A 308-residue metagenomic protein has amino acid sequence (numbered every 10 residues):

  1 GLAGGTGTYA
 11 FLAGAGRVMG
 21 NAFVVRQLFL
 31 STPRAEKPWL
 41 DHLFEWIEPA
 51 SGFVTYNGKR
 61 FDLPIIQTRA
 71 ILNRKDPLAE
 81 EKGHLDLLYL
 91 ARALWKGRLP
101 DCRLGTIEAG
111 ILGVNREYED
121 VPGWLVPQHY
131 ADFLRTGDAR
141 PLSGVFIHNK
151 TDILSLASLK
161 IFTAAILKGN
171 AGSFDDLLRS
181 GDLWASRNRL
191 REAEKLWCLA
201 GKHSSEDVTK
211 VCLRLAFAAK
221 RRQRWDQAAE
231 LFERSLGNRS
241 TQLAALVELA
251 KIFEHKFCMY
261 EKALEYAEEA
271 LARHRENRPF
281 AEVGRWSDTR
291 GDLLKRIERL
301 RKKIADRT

Functional and structural regions predicted by a protein language model:
G20-V114: Conserved DEDDh/DEDDy metal-dependent 3′-5′ exonuclease domain
A93, L99-S173, L177-L178: Acidic, Mg2+-coordinating catalytic module of metal-dependent nucleases/exonucleases that use a two-metal-ion mechanism
S180, R214-L215, A219, L249 (+2 more regions): Structural register within alpha-helical repeat arrays
W184, A219, F253-E254, R301: Residue at a conserved register position within TPR or TPR-like alpha-solenoid repeats
R187, R222, K256-F257, I304: Structural motif corresponding to the intra-repeat A-B loop/turn of tetratricopeptide repeats
S205-E206, S240, R275: Short coil turns that delineate tetratricopeptide repeat
